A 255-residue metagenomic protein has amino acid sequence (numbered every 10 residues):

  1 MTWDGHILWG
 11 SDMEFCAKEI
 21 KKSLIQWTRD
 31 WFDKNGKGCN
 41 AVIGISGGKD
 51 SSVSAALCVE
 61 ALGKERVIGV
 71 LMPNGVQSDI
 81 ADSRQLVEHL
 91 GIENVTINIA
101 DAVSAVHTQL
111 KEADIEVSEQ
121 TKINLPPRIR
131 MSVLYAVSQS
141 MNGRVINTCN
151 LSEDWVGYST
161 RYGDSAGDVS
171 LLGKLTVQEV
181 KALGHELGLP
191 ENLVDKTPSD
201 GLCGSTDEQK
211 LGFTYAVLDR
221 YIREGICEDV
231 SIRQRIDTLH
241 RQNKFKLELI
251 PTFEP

Functional and structural regions predicted by a protein language model:
T2-I43, E65-I68, G75, I80 (+3 more regions): ATP/NTP-dependent adenylation/nucleotidyl-transfer catalytic domains that generate, transfer, or process NMP-activated
G48: Conserved G/P- and acidic residue-centered "switch" motifs that form tight phosphate/ATP-binding loops in soluble
S51, M72-N74: Extended, folded domain segments that form the structural surfaces/walls around functional sites
V53-L62: Conserved SAM-binding loop of SAM-dependent methyltransferases across substrates and taxa, primarily the Class I
R128: Catalytic-core regions of hydrolytic enzymes
